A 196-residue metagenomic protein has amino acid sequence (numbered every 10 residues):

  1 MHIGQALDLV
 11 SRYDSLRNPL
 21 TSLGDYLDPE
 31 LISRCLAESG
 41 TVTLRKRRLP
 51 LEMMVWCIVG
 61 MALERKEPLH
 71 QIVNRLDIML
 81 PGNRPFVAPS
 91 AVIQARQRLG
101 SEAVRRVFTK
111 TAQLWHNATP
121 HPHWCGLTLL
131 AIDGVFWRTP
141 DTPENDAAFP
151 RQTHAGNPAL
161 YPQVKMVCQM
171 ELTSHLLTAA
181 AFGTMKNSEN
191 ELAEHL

Functional and structural regions predicted by a protein language model:
M1-L196: Conserved, well-structured functional cores that handle cations and Mg-NTP chemistry
